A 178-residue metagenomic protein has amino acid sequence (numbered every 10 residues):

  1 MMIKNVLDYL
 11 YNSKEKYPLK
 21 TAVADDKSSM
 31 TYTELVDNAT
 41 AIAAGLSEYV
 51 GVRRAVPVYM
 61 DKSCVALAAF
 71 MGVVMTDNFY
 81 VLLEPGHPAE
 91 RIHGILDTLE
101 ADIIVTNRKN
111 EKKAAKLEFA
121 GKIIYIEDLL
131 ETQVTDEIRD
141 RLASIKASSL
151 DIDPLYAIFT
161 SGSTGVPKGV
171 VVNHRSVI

Functional and structural regions predicted by a protein language model:
M1-S176: Carrier-protein-dependent adenylate-forming modules in NRPS/ANL systems
